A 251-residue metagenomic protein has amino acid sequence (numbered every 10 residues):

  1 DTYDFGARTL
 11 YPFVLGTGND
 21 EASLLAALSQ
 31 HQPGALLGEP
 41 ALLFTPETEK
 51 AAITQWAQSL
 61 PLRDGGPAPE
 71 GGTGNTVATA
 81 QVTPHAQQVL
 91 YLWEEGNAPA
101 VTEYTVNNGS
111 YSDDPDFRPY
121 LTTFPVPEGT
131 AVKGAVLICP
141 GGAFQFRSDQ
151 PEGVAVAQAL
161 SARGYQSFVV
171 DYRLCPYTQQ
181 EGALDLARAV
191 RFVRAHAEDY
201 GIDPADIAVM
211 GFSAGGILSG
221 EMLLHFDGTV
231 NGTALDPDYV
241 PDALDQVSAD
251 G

Functional and structural regions predicted by a protein language model:
D1-G71: FMN-binding flavodoxin-like domain, especially the glycine-rich phosphate-binding loop
P12-V14, I138, V209: Structural beta-sheet core signal
G16, G142, Q166, D171-C175: Short beta-to-alpha linker loops that shape the active-site pocket of alpha/beta-hydrolase fold enzymes
G72-A131, Q179, D238: N-terminal cap/lid segment of alpha/beta-hydrolase-fold proteins
V132-G141: Short beta-strand element of the alpha/beta-hydrolase
A135, S161-D171, A208: A fold-wide structural signal in alpha/beta-hydrolase
S148-Q150, A155, V170-P204: Catalytic nucleophile-loop/oxyanion-hole region of alpha/beta-hydrolase and closely related hydrolase-like folds
R188-G251: Primarily recognizes the serine-hydrolase "nucleophile elbow" in alpha/beta-hydrolase and SGNH/GDSL folds
